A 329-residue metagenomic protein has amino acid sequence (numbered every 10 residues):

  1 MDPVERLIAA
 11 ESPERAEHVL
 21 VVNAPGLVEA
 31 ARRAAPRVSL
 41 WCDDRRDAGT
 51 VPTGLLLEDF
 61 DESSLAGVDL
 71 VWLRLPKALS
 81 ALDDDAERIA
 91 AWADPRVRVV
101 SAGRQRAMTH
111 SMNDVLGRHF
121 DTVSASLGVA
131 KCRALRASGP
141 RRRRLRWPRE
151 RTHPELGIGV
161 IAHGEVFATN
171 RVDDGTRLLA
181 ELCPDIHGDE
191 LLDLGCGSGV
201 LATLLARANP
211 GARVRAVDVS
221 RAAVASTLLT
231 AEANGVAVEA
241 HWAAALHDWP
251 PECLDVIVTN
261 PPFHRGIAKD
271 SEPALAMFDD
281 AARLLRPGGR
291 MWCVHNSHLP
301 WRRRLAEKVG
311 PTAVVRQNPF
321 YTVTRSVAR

Functional and structural regions predicted by a protein language model:
M1-P52, D174-T259, R265: Conserved SAM/SAH cofactor-binding pocket of Class I
P36, D94-V97, G211-A212, G289: A short helix->loop->beta-strand "cap" motif at the edges of active sites that frequently abuts
L56-G67, A240-D248: Short acidic low-complexity segments
E58, V100, S126, I161 (+2 more regions): General small-molecule cofactor/ligand-binding pocket signal
V68-R74, L254-P262, W292: Short SAM/SAH-binding signature in class I
L79-P154: N-terminal auxiliary segments of SAM/dcSAM-dependent transferases
A86-E87, V99-F120, L127, A268-V327: Conserved Class I SAM-dependent methyltransferase catalytic core
A130-E190: SAM-dependent Rossmann-like transferase core, predominantly class I methyltransferases with a strong bias toward
